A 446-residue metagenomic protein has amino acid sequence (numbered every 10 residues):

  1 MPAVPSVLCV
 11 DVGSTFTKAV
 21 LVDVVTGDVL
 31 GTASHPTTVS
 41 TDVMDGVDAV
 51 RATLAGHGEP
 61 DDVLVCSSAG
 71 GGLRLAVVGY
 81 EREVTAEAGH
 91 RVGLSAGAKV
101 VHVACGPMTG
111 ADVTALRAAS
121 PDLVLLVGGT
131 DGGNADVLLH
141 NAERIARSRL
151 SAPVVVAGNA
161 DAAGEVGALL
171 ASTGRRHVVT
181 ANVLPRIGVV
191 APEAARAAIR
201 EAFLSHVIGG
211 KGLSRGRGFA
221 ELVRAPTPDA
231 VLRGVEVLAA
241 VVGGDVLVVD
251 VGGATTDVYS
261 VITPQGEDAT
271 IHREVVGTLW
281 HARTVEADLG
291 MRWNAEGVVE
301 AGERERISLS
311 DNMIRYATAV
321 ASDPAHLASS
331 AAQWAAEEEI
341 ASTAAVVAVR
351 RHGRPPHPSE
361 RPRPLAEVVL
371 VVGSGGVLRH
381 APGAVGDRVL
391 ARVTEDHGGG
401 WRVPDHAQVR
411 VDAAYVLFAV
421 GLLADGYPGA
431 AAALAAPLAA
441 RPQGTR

Functional and structural regions predicted by a protein language model:
M1-C9, T26, S34-T41, V47-D245 (+4 more regions): Nucleotide/phosphate-binding catalytic cleft detector across ATP-hydrolyzing and phosphate-transferring enzymes
L8-K18, D250-T256, V371-S374: Asp-based phosphoryl-transfer active-site loop
V12-M44, S95-K99, I271-A295: Short glycine-rich, Thr/Ser-proximal phosphate-binding strand/loop in the N-terminal lobe of ATP-dependent enzymes
K18, N134-A135, E165, D257-Y259 (+2 more regions): Short helix/loop capping segments that flank catalytic or ligand/cofactor-binding pockets
L21-V25, G79, S260-I262: Residue-level signal for short segments within beta-strands and strand-turn junctions of well-structured beta-sheet
G27-L30, A282-T284, A319-A328, E395-R402: Short acidic (Asp/Glu) and glycine-rich catalytic loops that position anionic groups and cofactors
V246-E305, V389-H406: Glycine-rich phosphate-binding loop of actin/hexokinase-like ATP-binding domains
G297-P356: A glycine- and small/hydrophobic-rich beta-loop-beta segment that serves as a flexible "lid/hinge" or phosphate-binding
